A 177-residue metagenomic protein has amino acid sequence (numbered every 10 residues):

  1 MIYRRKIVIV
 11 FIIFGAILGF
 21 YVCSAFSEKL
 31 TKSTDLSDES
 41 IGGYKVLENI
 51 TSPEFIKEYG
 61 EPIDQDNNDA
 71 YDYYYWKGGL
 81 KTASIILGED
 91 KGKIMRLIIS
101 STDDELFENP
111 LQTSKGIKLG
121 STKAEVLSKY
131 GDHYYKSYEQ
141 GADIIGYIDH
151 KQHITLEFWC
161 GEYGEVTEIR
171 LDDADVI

Functional and structural regions predicted by a protein language model:
M1-I13: N-terminal Sec-pathway targeting helices
I13-F14, S24-A25, P53: Cleavable N-terminal signal peptides
F20-D35: Sec-dependent signal peptide cleavage junction
E39-K45, P110-I117: Second-shell loop/turn segments in exported
I50-K91, K118-E165, R170-I177: A cross-family detector of function-defining hotspots
K91, F107-E108: The feature marks short-to-medium sequence segments in extracytoplasmic or secretory-pathway proteins
S101-E105: Structural motif
